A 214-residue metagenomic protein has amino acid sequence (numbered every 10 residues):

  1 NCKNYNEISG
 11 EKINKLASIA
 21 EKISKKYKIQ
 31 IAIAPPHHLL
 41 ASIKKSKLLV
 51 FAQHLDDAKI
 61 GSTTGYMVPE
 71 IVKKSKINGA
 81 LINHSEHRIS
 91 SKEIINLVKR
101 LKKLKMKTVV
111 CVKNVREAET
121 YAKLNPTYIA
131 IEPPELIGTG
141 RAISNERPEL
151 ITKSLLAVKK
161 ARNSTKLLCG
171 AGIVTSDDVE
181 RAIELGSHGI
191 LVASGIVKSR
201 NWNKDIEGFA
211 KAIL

Functional and structural regions predicted by a protein language model:
N1, N78-S90, Y128-R141, L185-D205: Glycine-rich phosphate-binding active-site loops on the catalytic face of alpha/beta enzymes
N1-M67, T108, R116-N125, K204: Conserved N-terminal beta1-alpha1 strand-loop-helix module at the mouth
C2, I31-P35, V50-Q53, A80-I82 (+4 more regions): Hydrophobic faces of well-ordered beta-strands that scaffold small-molecule active sites in alpha/beta enzyme cores
K3, P36, V72, E132 (+3 more regions): Conserved, mostly hydrophobic/aromatic
S46-L101: Glycine/small-residue-rich loop that forms an oxyanion/phosphate-binding "nest" at active or ligand-binding sites
L81-A157, A161: Conserved anion-binding
L97, L101, I143-E149, G195-L214: C-terminal helical cap(s) of enzyme catalytic domains, especially alpha/beta-barrels
K113-N125, C169-I190: Catalytic cores of alpha/beta
